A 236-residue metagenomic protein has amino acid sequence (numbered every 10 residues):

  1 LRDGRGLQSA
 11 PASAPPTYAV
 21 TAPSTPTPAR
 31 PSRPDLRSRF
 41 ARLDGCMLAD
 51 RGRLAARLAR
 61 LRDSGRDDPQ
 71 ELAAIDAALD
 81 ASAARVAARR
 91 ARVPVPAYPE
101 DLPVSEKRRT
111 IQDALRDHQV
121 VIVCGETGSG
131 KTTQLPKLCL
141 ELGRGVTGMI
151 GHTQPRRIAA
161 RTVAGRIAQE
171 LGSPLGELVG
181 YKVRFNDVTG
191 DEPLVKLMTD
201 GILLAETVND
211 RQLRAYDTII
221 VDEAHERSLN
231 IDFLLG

Functional and structural regions predicted by a protein language model:
L1-A19: N-terminal amphipathic/basic-hydrophobic helices that include classical n-h-c signal peptides and signal-anchor
D3, T25-P28, L171: Coiled-coil-like amphipathic alpha-helices with heptad-repeat character
G6, D68-P69, I150, E223: Intrinsically disordered, low-complexity regions enriched for glutamine and histidine
L7-A10, L43-C46, R156: Hydrophobic transmembrane signal anchors and adjacent membrane-proximal interface regions, especially in viral
P16-D113, D117: Helicase-associated low-complexity/disordered flanking segments
A114, V121-G236: Conserved P-loop/Walker A NTP-binding site and adjacent catalytic elements of P-loop NTPases
